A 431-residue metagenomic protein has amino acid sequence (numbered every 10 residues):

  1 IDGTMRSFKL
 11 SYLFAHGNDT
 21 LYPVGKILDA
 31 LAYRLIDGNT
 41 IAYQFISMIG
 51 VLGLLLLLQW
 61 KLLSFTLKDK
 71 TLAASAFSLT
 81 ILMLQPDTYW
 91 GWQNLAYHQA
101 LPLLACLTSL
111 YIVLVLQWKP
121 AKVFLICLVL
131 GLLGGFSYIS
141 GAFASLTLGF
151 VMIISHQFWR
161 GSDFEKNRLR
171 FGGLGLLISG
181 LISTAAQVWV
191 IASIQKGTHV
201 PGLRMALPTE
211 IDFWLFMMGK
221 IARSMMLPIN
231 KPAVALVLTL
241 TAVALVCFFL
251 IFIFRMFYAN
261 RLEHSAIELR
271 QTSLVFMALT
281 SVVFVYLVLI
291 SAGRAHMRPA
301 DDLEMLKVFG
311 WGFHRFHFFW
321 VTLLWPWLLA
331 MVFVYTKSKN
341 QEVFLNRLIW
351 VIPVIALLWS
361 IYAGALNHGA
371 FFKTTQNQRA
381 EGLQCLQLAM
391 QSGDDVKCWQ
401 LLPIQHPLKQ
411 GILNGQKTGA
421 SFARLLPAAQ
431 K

Functional and structural regions predicted by a protein language model:
I1-T80, F150-G180, W189, G197-M205 (+3 more regions): Intrinsically disordered, polar/acidic, low-complexity terminal segments
Y22, T71-V115, F136-G141, F284-V334: Membrane-interface micro-motifs in multi-pass membrane enzymes
Y22-K26, M48-L52, L104, L128 (+7 more regions): Alpha-helical transmembrane spans of integral membrane proteins, capturing the lipid-embedded, hydrophobic core of TM
S78-P86, G131-F136, S179-V188, S281-A292 (+1 more regions): Aromatic-anchored segments of alpha-helical transmembrane domains
V123-F150: Membrane-interface alpha helices of multi-pass inner-membrane proteins
A144-F158, V332, T336-K337: Hydrophobic transmembrane alpha-helices of multi-pass, membrane-embedded glycosylation machinery
A192-H199, L207-W214, A292-A300: Membrane-helix interface motif
W325-I349: Cytosolic-side transmembrane helix boundary signature
